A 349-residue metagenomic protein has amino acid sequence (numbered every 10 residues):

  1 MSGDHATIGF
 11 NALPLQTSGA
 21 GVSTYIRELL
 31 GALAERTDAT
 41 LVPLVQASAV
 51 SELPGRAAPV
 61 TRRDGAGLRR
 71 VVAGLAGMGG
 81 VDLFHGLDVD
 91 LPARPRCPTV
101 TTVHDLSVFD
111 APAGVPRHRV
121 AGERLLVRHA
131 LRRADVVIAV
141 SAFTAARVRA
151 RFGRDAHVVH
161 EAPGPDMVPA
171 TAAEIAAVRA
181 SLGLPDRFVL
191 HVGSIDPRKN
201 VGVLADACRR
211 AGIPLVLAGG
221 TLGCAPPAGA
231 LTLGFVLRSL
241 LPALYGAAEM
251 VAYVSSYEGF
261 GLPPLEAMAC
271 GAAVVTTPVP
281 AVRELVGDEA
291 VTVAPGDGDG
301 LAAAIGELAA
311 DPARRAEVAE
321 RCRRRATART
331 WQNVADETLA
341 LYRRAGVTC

Functional and structural regions predicted by a protein language model:
M1-C349: Carbohydrate transferase catalytic cores enriched for Leloir-type hexosyltransferases
